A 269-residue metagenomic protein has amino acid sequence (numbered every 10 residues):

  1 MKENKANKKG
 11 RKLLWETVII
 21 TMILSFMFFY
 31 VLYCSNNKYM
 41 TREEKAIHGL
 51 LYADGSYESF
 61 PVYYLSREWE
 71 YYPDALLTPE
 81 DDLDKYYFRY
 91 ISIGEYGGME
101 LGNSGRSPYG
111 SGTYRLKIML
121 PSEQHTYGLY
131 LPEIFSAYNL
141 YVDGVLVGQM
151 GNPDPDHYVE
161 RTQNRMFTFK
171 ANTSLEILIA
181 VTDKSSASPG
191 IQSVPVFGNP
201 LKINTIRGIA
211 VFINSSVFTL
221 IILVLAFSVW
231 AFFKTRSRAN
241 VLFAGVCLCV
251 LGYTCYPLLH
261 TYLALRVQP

Functional and structural regions predicted by a protein language model:
M1-N7: Short, Lys/Arg-rich, polar N-terminal cytosolic tail immediately upstream of the first transmembrane signal-anchor
K8-S122: Extended carbohydrate-recognition surfaces in non-catalytic/accessory domains of CAZymes and lectin-like proteins
L32-N36, S215-A231, R238-L265: Hydrophobic alpha-helical transmembrane segments of multi-pass membrane proteins
Y64, S111-K117, T126-G128, N164-M166 (+1 more regions): Intrinsic-disorder/low-complexity, polar/charged segments enriched in Ser/Thr/Lys/Arg/Asp/Glu/Gln
Y86-G94, V145-Q163: Solvent-exposed beta-strand/loop surfaces of large extracellular or lumenal domains
I118-V142, I177-I179: Aromatic-lined ligand-binding clefts that engage carbohydrates, nucleic acids, or primary amines
V159-S216: An acidic-aromatic loop/edge-strand motif
G198-I206, H260-P269: Membrane-interface interhelical loops and short amphipathic "cap" helices that link adjacent transmembrane segments
